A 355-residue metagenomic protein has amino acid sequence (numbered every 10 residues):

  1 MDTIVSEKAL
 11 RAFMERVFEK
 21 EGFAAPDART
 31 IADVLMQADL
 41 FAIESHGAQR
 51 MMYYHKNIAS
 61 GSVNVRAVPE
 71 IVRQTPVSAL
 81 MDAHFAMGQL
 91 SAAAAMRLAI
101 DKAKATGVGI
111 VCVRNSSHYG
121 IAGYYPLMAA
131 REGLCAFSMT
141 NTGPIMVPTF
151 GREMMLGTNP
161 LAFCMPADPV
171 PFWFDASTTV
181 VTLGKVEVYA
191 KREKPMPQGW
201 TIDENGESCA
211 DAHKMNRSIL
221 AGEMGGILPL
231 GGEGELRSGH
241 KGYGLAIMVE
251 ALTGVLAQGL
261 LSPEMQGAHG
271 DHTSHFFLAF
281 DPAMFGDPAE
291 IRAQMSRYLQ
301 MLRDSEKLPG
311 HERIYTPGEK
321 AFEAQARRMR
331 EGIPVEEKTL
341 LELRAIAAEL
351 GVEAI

Functional and structural regions predicted by a protein language model:
M1-E7, A12-I31, M36, S45-V65 (+3 more regions): Acidic, glycine/proline-rich low-complexity segments that act as flexible tails and inter-domain linkers
I4-V5, L10, A251, L256 (+1 more regions): Catalytic-core signal marking the mid-to-C-terminal active-site face
H46-I100: Active-site cofactor/substrate anionic-group-binding motifs, chiefly glycine- and Lys/Arg-rich phosphate-binding loops
P76-D168, A176-S177: A generic, well-ordered mixed alpha/beta core segment in the N-terminal half of proteins
M87, G234-L236, P282-D287: A generic structural motif
M146-L220: Phosphate/diphosphate-binding glycine-rich loops and adjacent basic-rich segments that engage nucleotide
P195-E264: Secondary-shell segments that build the walls of catalytic and ion/ligand-binding clefts
